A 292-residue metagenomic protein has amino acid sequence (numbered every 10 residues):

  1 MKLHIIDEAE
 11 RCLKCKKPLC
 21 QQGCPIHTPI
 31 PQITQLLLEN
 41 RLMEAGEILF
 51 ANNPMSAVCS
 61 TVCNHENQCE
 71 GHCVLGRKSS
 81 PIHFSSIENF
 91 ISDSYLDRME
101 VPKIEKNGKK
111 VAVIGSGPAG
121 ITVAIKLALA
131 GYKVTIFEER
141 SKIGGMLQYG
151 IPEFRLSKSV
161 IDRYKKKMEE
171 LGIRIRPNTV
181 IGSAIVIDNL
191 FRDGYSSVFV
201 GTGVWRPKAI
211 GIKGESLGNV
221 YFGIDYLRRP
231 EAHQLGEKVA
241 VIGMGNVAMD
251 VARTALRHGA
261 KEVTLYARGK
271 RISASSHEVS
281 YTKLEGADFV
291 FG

Functional and structural regions predicted by a protein language model:
M1-K110, K158, V200-L217, A287 (+1 more regions): Ferredoxin-type iron-sulfur electron-transfer modules and their immediate structural context
E10, K17, A112-F137, R176-D188 (+2 more regions): Rossmann-like dinucleotide/flavin-binding elements
S92-R98, N178-I181, N219-L227: Short gly/ser/thr-rich secondary-structure transition/capping motifs
E105, K110-I114, D162-I212: Feature captures the FAD/FMN-dependent oxidoreductase FAD-binding
K133-I136, R140-L171, I175, A252-G292: Rossmann-like dinucleotide-binding cores of NAD(P)H-dependent redox enzymes
V198-G201, F222, V241-I242: Redox-cofactor binding/interface segments in oxidoreductases and associated redox assembly factors
